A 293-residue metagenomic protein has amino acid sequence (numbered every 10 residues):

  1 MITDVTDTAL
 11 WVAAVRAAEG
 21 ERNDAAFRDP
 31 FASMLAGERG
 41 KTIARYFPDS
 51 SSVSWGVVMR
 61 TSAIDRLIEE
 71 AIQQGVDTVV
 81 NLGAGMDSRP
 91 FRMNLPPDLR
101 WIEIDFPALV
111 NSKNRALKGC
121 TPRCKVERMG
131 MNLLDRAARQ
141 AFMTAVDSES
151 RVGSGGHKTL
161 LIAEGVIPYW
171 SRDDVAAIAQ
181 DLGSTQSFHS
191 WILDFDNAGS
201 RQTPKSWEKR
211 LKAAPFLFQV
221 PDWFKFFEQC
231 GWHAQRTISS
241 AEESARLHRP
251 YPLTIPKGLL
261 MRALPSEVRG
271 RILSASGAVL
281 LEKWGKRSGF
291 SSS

Functional and structural regions predicted by a protein language model:
M1-M131, T144-D147: Rossmann-like AdoMet
G75-T78, G155-K158, S187-H189: Short coil/turn segments at beta-strand junctions that form active-site/ligand-binding loops
M93-D98, V152-S154, L182-S187: Short, conserved loop/helix-junction motifs that constitute active-site signature segments in enzyme catalytic cores
A138-G155: Short amphipathic alpha-helix with an adjacent loop that forms part of the alpha/beta core around
A138-R139, Y169-L182: A short, conserved alpha-helix within the catalytic core of class I
K158-D173: A short SAM/SAH-binding and catalytic strip from SAM-dependent methyltransferases
L160-I162, T185-A198: Conserved beta-strand signature within the Rossmann-like core of class I S-adenosyl-L-methionine
Q202-S293: Rossmann-like AdoMet/SAM-dependent catalytic core
